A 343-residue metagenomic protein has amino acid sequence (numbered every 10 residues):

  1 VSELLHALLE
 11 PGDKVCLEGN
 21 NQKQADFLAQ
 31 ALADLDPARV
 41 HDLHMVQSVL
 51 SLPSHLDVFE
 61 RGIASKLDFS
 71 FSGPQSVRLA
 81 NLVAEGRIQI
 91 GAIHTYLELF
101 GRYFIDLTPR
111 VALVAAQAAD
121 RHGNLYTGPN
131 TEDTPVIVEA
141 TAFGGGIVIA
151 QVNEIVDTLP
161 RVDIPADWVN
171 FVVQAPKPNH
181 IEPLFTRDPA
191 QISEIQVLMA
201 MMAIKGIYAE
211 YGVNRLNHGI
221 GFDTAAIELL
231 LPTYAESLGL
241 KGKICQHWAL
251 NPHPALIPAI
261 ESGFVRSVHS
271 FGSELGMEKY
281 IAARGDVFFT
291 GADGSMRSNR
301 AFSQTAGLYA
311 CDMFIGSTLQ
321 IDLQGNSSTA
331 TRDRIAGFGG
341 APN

Functional and structural regions predicted by a protein language model:
V1-N343: Conserved alpha/beta enzyme-core scaffold
